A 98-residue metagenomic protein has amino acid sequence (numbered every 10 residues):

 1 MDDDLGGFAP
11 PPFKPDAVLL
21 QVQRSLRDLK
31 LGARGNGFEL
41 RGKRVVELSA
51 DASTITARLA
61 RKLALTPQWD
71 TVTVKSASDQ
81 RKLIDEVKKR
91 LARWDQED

Functional and structural regions predicted by a protein language model:
M1-D98: Charge-dense, helix-prone N-terminal extensions
